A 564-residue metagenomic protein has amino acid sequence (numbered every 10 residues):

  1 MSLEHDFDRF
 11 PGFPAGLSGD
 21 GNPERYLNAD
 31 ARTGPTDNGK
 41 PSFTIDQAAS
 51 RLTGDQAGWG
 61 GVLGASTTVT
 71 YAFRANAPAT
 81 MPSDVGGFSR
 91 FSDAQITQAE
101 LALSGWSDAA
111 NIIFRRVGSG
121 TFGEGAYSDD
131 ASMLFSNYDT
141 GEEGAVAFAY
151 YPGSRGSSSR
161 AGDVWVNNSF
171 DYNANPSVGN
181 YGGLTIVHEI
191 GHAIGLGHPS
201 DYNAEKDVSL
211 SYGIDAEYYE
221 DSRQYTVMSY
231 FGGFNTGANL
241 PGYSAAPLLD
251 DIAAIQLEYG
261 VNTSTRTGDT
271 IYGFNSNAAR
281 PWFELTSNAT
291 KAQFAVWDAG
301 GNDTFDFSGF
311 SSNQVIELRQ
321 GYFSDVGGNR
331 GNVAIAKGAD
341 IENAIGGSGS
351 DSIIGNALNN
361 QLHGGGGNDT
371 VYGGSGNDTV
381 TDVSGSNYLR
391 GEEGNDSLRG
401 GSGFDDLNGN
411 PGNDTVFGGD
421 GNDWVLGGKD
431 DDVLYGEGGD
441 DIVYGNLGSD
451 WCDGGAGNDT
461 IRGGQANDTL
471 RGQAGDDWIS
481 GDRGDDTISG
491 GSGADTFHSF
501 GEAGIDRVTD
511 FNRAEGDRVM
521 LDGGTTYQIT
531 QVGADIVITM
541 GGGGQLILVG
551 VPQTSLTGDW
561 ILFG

Functional and structural regions predicted by a protein language model:
M1-F91, S154: Disordered inhibitory propeptide/activation segment of secreted metzincin zinc metalloprotease zymogens, centered on
T68-T70, R74, P78-A79, E143 (+13 more regions): GD-rich hexapeptide-repeat beta-solenoids
P82-T121, L257, G300, D306-G309: Zn2+-dependent metallopeptidase catalytic core
G125-E142, N180-P247: The catalytic-center signature of Zn2+-dependent metalloproteases
N168-I186: Short pre-active-site segment immediately N-terminal to the catalytic Zn-binding motif
A295-T304, I345, I488-T496, D506-V519: Beta-strand repeat architectures
G331-V333, G338, E342, T525-G564: Low-complexity acidic/polar repeat-biased segments
N343-I345, S352-I354, Q361-G366, T370-S375 (+15 more regions): Short beta-strand elements of solenoid repeat domains
